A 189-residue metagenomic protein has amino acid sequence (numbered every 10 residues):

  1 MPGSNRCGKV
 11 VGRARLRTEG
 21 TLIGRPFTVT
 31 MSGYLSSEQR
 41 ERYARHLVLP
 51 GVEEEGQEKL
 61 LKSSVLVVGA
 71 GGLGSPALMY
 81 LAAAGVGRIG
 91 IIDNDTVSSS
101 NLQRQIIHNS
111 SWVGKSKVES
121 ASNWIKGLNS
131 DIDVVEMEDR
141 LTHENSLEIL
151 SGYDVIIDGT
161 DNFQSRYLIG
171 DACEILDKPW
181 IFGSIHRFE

Functional and structural regions predicted by a protein language model:
P2, A14, T18-T21, T28-T30: Ala/Thr-enriched low-complexity intrinsically disordered regions
F27-E189: Adenine nucleotide-associated cytosolic modules
